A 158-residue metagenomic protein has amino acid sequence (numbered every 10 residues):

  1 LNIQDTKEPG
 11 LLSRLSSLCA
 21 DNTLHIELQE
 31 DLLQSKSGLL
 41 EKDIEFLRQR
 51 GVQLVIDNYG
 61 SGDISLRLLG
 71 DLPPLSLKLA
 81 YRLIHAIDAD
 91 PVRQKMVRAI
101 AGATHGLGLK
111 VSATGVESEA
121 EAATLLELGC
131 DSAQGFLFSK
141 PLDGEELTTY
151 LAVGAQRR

Functional and structural regions predicted by a protein language model:
L1-E41, G115: Catalytic core of bacterial c-di-GMP phosphodiesterases, primarily the EAL and HD-GYP domains, capturing alpha-helical
L1-N2, Q29-L33, Y59-S61, R82 (+2 more regions): Active-site beta-loop-alpha junctions enriched in small/polar residues
P9, L68-D71, S76, K110-A152: Cyclic nucleotide signaling catalytic output domains
T23-E27, G51-V55, L75-K78, G108-S112 (+1 more regions): Structural preference for beta-strand elements that scaffold enzyme active sites
R48, H105, L126: Anion (oxyanion) recognition and catalysis
N58, A80, L125: Signature for phosphate-centric chemistry
M96-L107: Alpha-helix-loop-beta-strand connector modules within alpha/beta enzyme cores
